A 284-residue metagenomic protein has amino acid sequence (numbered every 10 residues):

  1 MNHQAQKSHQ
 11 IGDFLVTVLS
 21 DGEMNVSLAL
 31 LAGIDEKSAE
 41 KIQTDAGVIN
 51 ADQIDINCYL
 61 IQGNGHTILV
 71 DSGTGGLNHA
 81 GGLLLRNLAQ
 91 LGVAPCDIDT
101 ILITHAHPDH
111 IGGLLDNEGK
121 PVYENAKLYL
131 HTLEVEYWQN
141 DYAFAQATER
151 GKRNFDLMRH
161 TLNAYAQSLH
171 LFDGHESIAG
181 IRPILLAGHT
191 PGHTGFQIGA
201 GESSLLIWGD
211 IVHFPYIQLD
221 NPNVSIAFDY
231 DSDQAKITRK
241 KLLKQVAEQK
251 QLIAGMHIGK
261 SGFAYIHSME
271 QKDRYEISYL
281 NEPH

Functional and structural regions predicted by a protein language model:
A5-L91, G195-D210: Conserved beta-strand hairpin/beta-sheet module of binuclear metal-dependent hydrolase folds, prominently
D21-G22, S72-G75, A106, E134 (+3 more regions): Active-site metal-binding loops of divalent metal-dependent hydrolases
K41-D52, G92, K152-F155, I226-R239: A short acidic, glycine-rich active-site loop that binds or catalyzes chemistry on phosphate/adenosine moieties
I68-V70, L102, L128, L205-I207 (+1 more regions): Residue-level marker for buried hydrophobic side chains located in beta-strands that build the well-ordered beta-sheet
H79-Y129: Active-site metal-binding motif and surrounding structural segment of the metallo-beta-lactamase
G82, A89-Q90, E124, Y129-L185 (+1 more regions): Metallo-beta-lactamase
I101-I111, L186-H193, A254-K260: Histidine-centered catalytic micro-motifs
E202-H284: Cap/insert and terminal regions of metallo-dependent hydrolase folds
